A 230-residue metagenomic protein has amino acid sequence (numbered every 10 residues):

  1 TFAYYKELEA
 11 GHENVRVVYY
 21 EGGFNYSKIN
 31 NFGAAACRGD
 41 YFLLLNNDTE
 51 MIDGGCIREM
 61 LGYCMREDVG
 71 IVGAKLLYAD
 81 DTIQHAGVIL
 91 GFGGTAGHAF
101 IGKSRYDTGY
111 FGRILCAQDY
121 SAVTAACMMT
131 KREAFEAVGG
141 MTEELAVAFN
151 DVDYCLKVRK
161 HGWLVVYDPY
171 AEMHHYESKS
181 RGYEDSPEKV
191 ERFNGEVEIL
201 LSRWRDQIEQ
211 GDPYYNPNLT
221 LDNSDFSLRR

Functional and structural regions predicted by a protein language model:
T1-G23: Acidic donor-binding segment of Leloir-type glycosyltransferases
Y20, L45-N47: Catalytic metal- and UDP-sugar-binding loop of GT-A-like glycosyltransferases, i.e., residues flanking the conserved
E21-I29, A34-C37, M51-I52, V147-A148: A short, glycine-/small-residue-rich helix N-cap motif at loop->alpha-helix starts within glycosyltransferase
N25-I29, A35, G91-E133, A137: A recurrent flexible, glycine/aromatic-enriched loop bordering the glycosyltransferase active site that acts as
F42: Short aromatic/hydrophobic "clamp" motif used to bind/position activated sugar donors
T49-G93: Conserved donor NDP-sugar-binding/catalytic core segment of glycosyltransferases
C56-M60, I114-G139, E143-H174: A short, conserved alpha-helix in the catalytic core of glycosyltransferases
G70, D80-D81, F92-D119, V165 (+1 more regions): C-terminal, non-catalytic tails of nucleotide-sugar-dependent glycosyltransferases
